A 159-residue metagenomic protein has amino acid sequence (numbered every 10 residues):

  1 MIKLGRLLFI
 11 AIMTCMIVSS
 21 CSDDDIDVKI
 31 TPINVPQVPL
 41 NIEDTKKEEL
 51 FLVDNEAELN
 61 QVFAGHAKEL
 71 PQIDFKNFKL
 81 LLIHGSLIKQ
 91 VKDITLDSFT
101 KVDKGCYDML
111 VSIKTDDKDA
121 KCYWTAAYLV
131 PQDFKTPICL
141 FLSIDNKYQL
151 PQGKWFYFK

Functional and structural regions predicted by a protein language model:
M1-V28: Bacterial Sec-dependent N-terminal signal peptides
C21-K159: Exposed, flexible binding/inhibitory loops of compact, secreted disulfide-stabilized domains
